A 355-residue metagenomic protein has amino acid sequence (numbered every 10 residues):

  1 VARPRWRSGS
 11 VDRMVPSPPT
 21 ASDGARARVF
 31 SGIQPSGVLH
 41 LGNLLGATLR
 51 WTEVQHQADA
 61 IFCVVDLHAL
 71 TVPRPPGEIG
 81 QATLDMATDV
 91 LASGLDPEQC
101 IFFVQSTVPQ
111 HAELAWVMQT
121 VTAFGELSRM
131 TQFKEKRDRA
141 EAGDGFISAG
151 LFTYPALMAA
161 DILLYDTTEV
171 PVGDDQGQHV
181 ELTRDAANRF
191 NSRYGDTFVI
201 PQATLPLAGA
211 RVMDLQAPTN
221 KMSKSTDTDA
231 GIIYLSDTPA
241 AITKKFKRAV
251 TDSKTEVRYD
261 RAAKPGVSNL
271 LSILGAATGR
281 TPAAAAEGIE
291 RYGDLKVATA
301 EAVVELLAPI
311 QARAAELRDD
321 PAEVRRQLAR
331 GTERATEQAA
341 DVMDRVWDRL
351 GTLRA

Functional and structural regions predicted by a protein language model:
D12-A160, A302-E305, A315: N-terminal Rossmann-like or analogous alpha/beta NTP/dinucleotide-binding catalytic cores that position adenine
L41, R184-A355: Conserved nucleotide- and phosphate/pyrophosphate-binding catalytic cores in adenylate/nucleotidyl-handling enzymes
A87, G94, T122-E126, T167 (+3 more regions): A generic secondary-structure signal for well-formed alpha-helical elements
F124-S128, L164-P171, G275-A285, Q311: Short helix-capping/linker segments at secondary-structure and domain boundaries
Q132-E135, A140-F190, Y194, D214: Internal, conserved structured core segments that host functional sites
